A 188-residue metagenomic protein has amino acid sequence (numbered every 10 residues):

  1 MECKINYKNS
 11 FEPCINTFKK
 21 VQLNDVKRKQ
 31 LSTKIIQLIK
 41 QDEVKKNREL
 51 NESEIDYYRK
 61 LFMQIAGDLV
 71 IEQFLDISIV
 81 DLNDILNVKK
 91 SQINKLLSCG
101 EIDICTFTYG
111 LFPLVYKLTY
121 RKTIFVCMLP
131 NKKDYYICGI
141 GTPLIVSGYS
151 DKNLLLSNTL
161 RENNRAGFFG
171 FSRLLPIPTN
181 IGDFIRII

Functional and structural regions predicted by a protein language model:
M1-S98, C105-I188: Nucleic-acid endonuclease domains
